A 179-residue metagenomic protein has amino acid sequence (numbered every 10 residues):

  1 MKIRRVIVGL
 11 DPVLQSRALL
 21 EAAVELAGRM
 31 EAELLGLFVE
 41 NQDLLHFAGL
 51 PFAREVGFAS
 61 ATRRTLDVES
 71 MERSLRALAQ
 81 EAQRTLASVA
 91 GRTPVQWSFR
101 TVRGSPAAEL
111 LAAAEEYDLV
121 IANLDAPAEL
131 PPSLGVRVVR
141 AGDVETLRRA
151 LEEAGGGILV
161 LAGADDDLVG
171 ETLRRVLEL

Functional and structural regions predicted by a protein language model:
M1-R64, P132-L179: Small/aliphatic-rich secondary-structure junction motif
Q15, N41, S70-V120, V144-L147 (+3 more regions): Structural beta-alpha unit
L44-H46, A107-E109, E129: Generic structural signal for helix capping and beta-alpha/helix-loop junctions
A122-A128: Acidic, Gly/Pro-rich loop/turn segments at junctions of secondary structure
